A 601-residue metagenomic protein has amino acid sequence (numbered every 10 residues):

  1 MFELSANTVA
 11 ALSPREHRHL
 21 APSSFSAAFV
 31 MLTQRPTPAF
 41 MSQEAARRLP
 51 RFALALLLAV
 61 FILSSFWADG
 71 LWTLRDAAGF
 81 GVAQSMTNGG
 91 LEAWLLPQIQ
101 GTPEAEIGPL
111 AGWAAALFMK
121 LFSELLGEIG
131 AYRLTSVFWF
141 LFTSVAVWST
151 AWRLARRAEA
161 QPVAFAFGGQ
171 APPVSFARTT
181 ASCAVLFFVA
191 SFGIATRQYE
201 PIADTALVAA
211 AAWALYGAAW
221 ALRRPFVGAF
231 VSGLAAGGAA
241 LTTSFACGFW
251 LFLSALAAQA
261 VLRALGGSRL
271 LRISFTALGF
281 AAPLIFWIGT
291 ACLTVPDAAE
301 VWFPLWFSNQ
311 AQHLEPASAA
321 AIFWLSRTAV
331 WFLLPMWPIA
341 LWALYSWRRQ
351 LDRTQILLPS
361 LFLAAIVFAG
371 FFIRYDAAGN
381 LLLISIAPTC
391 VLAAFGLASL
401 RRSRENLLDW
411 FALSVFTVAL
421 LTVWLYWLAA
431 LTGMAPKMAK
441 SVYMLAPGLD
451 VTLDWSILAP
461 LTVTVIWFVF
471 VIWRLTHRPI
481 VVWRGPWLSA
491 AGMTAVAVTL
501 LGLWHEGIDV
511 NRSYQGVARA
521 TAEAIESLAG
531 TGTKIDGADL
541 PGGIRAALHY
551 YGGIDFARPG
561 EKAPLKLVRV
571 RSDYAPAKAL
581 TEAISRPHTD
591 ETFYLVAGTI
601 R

Functional and structural regions predicted by a protein language model:
M1-L63, R178, R272-F280: Start-transfer (signal-anchor) and selected internal transmembrane alpha helices of multi-pass inner/ER membrane
F61, G79-E106, L110-W113, L117-K120: Extracytosolic helix-loop segments that constitute the early lumenal/periplasmic catalytic or substrate-binding loops
G79-S85, G89, L234-P359, L363-Y375 (+2 more regions): Transmembrane-lumen/periplasm boundary regions of multi-pass, lipid-linked membrane glycan transferases
L134-P172, W213: Transmembrane-helix motifs of polytopic, lipid-linked glycan transferases
S175, A214-V231, A236-A239, L400: Membrane-interface transmembrane helices that cradle and orient dolichyl/undecaprenyl
G193-A206: Short acidic/glycine- and proline-prone juxtamembrane loop motifs at membrane-interface regions of multi-pass membrane
A206-R223, T389-L392: Specific aromatic-rich, kink-prone transmembrane helix
L461-L475, P486-A597: Short periplasmic/luminal acceptor-recognition loop of GT-C membrane glycosyltransferases, typified by
